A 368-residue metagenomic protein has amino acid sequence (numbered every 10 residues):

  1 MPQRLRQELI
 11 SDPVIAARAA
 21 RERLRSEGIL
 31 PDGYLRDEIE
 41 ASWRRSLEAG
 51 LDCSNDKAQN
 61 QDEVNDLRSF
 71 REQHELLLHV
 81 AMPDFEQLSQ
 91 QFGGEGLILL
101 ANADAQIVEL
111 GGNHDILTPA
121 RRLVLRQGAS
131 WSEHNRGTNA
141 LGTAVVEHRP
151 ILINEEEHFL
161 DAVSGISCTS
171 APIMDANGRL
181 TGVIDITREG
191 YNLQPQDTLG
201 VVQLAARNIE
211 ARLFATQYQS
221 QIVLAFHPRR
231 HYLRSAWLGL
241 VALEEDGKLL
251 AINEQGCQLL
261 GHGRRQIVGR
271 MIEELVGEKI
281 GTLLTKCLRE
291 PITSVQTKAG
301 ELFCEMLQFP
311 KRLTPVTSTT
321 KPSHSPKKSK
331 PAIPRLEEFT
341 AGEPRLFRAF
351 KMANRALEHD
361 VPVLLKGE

Functional and structural regions predicted by a protein language model:
M1-H134, N139-E155, G165, M174-L238 (+2 more regions): Intrinsically disordered, low-complexity terminal regulatory regions
D84-Q91, T143, Q258-L259, E274-E278 (+2 more regions): Amphipathic alpha-helical regulatory segments at dimerization interfaces that relay allosteric signals between sensory
N113-A120, G256-I267: PAS/PAS-like sensory domain cap-loop motif
S130, V268-E278: PAS-family sensory/regulatory domains
N139-I151, E278-P291: Soluble sensory domains of the PAS superfamily and closely related sensory modules
A162-P172, R289-T293, G300-E305: A short beta-strand signature within small-molecule sensing/ligand-binding domains used in signal transduction
Y218-L224, R230, A299-T340, K351: Conserved ASCE P-loop NTPase core motifs with emphasis on AAA+ ATPases
K328-E368: AAA+ ATPase active-site-proximal loops
